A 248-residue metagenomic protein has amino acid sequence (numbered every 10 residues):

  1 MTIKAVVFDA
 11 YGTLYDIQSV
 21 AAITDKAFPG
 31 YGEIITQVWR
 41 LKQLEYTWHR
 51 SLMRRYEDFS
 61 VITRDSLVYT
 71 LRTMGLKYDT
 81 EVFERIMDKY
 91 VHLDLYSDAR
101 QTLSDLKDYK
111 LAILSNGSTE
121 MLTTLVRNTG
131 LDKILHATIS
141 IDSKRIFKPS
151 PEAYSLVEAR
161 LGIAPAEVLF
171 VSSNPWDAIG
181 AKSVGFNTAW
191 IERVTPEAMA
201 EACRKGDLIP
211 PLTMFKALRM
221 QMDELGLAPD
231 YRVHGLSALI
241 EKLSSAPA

Functional and structural regions predicted by a protein language model:
M1-L41, L208: Active-site neighborhood of HAD-like aspartate-dependent phosphohydrolases
T2, S118-T119, T123-A248: Asp-based, Mg2+/Mn2+-dependent phosphohydrolase catalytic module
A5, A112, L169: Hydrophobic "anchor" residues on beta-strands that sit immediately upstream of conserved functional sites
V20, I35, V82, L131-I134: Hydrophobic side chains within well-formed alpha-helices
A22-I23, V38, D65-Y69, R85 (+3 more regions): Alpha-helical elements of Rossmann-like donor-binding domains used by nucleotide-donor carbohydrate transfer enzymes
F28-G32, T73-Y78, G130-I134, G162-I163: Short helix-capping segments at alpha-helix termini
E33, L41, T47-R85: A metal-dependent, Asp-based hydrolase signature
D79-D94, A99-N128, A137-I141: Substrate-recognition element of Asp-dependent hydrolases with the DxDx(T/V) motif
